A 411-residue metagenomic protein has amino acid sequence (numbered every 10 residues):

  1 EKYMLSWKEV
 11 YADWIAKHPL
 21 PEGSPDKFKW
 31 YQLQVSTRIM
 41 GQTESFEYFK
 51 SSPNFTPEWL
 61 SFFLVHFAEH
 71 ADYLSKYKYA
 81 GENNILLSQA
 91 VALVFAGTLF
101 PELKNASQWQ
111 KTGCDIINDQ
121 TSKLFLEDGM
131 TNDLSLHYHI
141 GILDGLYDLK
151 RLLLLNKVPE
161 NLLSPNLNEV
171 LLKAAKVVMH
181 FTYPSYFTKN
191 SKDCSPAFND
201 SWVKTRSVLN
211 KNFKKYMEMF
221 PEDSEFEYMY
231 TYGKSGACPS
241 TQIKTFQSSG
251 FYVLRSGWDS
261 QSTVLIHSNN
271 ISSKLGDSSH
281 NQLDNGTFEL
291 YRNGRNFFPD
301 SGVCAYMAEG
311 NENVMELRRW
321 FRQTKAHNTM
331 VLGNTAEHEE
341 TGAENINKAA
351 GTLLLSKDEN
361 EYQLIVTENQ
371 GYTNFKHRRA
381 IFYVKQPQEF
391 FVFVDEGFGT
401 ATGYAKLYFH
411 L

Functional and structural regions predicted by a protein language model:
E1-L172, F187: Aromatic-lined, polymer-binding surfaces characteristic of secreted/periplasmic polysaccharide-degrading enzymes
Y31-R38, N83-L93, S224-C238, S268-K274 (+2 more regions): Short N-terminal helix-initiation segments at or just after the protein's N-terminus
A68-A92, V177, K357-Y362, V366-Y372 (+1 more regions): Long hydrophobic alpha-helices with heptad-repeat/coiled-coil character
G97, G113, G129, L143 (+5 more regions): Glycine-centered flexibility motif
L126, M130-F297, K357-N360: Carbohydrate-active enzyme catalytic cores, enriched for enzymes that act on polyanionic acidic polysaccharides
T241-L411: Non-catalytic C-terminal accessory modules of carbohydrate-active enzymes
